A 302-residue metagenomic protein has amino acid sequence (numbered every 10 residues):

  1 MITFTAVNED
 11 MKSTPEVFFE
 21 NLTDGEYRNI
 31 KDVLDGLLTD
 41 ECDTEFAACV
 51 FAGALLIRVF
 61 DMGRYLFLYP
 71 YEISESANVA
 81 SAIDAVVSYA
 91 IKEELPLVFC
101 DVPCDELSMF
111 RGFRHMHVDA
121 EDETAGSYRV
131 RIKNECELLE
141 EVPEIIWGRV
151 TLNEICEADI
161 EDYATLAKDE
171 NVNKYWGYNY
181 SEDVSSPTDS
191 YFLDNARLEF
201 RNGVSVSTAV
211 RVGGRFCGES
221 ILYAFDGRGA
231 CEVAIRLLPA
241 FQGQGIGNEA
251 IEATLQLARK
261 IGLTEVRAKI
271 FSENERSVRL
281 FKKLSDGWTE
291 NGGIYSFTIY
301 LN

Functional and structural regions predicted by a protein language model:
M1-S76, S88-V98, V102-E106, D122-P239 (+2 more regions): GNAT-family acyltransferases
S76-Y89, G243-Q256, E275-K283: Conserved acetyl-CoA-binding loop-helix of GNAT-fold acetyltransferases
N78, R114-H117, G203-V204, G243: Glycine-centered secondary-structure boundary/capping sites
E93, Q244, I261-T264: Short coil/turn segments at alpha/beta junctions that flank glycine-rich nucleotide-binding fingerprints
C104-A120, N248, S272-E290: Conserved active-site alpha-helix within GNAT-family acetyltransferase domains
R114-H117, D169, V233-A234, P239 (+4 more regions): General N-terminal targeting signals
A268: Conserved SAM-binding motif I beta-strand of class I
